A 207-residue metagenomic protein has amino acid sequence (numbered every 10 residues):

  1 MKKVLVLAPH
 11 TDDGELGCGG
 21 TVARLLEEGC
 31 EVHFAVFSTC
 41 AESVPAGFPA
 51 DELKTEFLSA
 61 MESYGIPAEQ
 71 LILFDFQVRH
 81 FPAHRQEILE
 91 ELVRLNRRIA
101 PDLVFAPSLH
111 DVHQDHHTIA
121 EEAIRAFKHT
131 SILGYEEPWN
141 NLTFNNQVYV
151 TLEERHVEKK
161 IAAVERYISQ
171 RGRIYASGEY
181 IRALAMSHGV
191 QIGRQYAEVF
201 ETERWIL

Functional and structural regions predicted by a protein language model:
M1-K2, A60-A68, R98, L103 (+1 more regions): The feature marks non-catalytic terminal segments
M1-S131, Y180, L184-Q195: Active-site beta-strand->loop->alpha-helix modules in alpha/beta enzyme cores, enriched in Gly/His/Asp(Glu)
